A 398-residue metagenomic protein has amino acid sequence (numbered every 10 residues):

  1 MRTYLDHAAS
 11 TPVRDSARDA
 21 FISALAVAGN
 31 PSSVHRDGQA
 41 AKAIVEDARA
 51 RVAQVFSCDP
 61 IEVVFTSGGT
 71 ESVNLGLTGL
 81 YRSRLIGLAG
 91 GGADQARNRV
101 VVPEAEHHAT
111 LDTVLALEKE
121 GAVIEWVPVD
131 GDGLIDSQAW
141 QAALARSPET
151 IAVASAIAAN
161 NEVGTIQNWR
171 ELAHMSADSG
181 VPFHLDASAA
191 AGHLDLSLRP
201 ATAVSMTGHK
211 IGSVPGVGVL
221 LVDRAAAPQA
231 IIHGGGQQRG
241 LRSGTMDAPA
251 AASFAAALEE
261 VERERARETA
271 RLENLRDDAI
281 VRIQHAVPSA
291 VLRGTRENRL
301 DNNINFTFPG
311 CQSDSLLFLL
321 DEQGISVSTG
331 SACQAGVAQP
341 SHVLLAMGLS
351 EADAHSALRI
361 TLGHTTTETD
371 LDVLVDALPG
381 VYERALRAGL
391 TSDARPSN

Functional and structural regions predicted by a protein language model:
M1-N398: Pyridoxal 5′-phosphate
